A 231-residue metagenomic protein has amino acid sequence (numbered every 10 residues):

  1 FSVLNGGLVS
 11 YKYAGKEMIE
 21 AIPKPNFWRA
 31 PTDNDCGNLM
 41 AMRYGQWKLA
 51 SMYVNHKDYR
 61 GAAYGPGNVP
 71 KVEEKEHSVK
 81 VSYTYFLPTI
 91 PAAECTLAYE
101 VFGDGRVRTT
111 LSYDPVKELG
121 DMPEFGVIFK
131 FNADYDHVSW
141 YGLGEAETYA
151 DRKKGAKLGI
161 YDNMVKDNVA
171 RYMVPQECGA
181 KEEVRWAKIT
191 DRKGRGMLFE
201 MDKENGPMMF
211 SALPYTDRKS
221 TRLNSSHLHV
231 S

Functional and structural regions predicted by a protein language model:
F1-S226, S231: Beta-strand/loop-rich accessory regions of lumenal/periplasmic or secreted enzymes, predominantly carbohydrate-active
